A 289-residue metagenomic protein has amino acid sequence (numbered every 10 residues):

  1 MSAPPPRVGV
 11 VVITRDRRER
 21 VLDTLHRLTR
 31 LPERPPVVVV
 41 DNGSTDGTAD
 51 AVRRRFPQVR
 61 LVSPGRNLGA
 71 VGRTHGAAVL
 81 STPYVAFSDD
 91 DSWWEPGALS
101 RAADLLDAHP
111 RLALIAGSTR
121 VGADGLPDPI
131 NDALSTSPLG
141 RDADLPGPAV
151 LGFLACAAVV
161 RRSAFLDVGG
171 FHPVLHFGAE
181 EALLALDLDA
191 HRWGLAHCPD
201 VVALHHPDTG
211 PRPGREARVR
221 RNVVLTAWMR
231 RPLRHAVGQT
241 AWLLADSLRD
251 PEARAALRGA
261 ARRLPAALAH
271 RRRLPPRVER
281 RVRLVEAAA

Functional and structural regions predicted by a protein language model:
E19, R27, D41-D50, R66 (+1 more regions): A conserved acidic beta->alpha catalytic loop
H26-R34: Short, acidic, metal-binding catalytic loop of nucleotide-sugar glycosyltransferases
A49-V79: Conserved donor nucleotide-binding strand/loop of the catalytic core
A70-V71, H75-A78, S92-G169, P173-H176: Acidic/His-rich active-site region of diverse nucleotide-sugar glycosyltransferases
V85: Short aromatic/hydrophobic "clamp" motif used to bind/position activated sugar donors
F177-L184: Acidic donor-binding loop at a coil-to-helix junction in glycosyltransferase catalytic cores that engages
H191-G214, L225-T226: Active-site donor/metal-binding and catalytic loop motifs of nucleotide-sugar-dependent glycosylation enzymes
R218-V219, P232-A289: Non-catalytic, C-terminal membrane-associated alpha-helical segments of glycosyltransferases
